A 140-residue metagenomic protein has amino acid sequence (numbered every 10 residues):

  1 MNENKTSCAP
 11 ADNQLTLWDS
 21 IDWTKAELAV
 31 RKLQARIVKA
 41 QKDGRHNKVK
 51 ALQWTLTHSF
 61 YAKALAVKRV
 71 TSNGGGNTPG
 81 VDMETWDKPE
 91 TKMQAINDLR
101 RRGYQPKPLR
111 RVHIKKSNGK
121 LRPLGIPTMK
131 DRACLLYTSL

Functional and structural regions predicted by a protein language model:
M1-P10: Short, charge-rich, low-complexity alpha-helical interaction segments
D12-L15, M83: An N-terminal domain-start capping segment
L15-G75: Charged boundary/loop elements
G44, M93, G119-L121: Intrinsically disordered, low-complexity regions
H58, A62, T85-P106: Amphipathic alpha-helical blocks
G74-D87, P106-A133: Short, conserved non-catalytic motifs in the polymerase core
Y137-L140: Conserved small/polar residues in nucleotide/adenosyl-binding loops
